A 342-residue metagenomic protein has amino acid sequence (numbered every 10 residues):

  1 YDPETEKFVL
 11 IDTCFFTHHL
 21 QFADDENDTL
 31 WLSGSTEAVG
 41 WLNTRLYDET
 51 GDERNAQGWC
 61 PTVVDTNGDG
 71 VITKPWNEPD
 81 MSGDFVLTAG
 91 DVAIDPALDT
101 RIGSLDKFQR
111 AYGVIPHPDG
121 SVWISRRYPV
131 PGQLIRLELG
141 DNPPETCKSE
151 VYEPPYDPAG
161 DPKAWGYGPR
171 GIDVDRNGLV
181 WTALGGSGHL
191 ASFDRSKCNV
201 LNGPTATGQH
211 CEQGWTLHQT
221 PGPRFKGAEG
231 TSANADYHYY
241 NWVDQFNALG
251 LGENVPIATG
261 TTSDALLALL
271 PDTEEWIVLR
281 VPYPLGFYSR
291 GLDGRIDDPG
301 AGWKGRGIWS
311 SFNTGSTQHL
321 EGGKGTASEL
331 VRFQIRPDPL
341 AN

Functional and structural regions predicted by a protein language model:
Y1, G40-E49, L134-N142, A191-S196 (+3 more regions): Hydrophobic/aromatic beta-strand positions that recur at structurally equivalent sites within the blades
Y1-F15, R45-K107, P143-W165, K197-W242 (+1 more regions): Surface-exposed loop and turn segments in beta-propeller and other repeat-based domains that flank or scaffold
H19-N27, T88, V92-P96, T100-D119 (+4 more regions): Structural signature of eukaryotic scaffold interfaces centered on beta-propeller domains
D25, G34-E37, T44, R127-P129 (+5 more regions): Short loop/turn segments immediately following the C-termini of beta-strands
D28-S33, S121-S125, L179-A183, N254-A258 (+1 more regions): Conserved beta-propeller blade signature
G40, H189-S192, P284-N342: Blade-level signature of beta-propeller repeat domains, shared across WD40, Kelch, NHL, RCC1 and BNR/Asp-box propellers
K107, Y128-V130, T261-T262, L320-T326: Short, solvent-exposed loop/turn segments at conserved positions within beta-propeller repeat blades
G132-L134, C147, G188, D264 (+2 more regions): Repetitive beta-architecture junctions, highlighting loop-to-beta-strand starts across blade-like repeats
